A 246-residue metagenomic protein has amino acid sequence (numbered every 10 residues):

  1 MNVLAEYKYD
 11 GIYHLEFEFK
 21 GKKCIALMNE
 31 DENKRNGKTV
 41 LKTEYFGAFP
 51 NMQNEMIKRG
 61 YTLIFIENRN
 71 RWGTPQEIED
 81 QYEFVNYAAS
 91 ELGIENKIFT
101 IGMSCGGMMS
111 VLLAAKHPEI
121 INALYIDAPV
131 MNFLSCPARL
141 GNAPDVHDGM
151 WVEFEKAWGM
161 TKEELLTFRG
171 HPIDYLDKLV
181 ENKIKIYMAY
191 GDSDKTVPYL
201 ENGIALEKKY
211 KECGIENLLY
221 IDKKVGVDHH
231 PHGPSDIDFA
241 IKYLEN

Functional and structural regions predicted by a protein language model:
M1-R35: N-terminal cap/lid segment of alpha/beta-hydrolase-fold proteins
R35-Y45: Short beta-strand element of the alpha/beta-hydrolase
W72-G93: Alpha/beta-hydrolase active-site loop
L92-S104: Alpha/beta-hydrolase fold nucleophile elbow
G102-L112: Glycine-rich nucleophile elbow surrounding the catalytic serine of serine-hydrolase chemistry
L112-K162: Hydrolase active-site cap/lid region
D145-I204, K208: The feature captures the conserved acid-bearing segment of alpha/beta-hydrolase catalytic domains
T196, L200-N246: C-terminal catalytic histidine-bearing segment of alpha/beta-hydrolase fold enzymes
